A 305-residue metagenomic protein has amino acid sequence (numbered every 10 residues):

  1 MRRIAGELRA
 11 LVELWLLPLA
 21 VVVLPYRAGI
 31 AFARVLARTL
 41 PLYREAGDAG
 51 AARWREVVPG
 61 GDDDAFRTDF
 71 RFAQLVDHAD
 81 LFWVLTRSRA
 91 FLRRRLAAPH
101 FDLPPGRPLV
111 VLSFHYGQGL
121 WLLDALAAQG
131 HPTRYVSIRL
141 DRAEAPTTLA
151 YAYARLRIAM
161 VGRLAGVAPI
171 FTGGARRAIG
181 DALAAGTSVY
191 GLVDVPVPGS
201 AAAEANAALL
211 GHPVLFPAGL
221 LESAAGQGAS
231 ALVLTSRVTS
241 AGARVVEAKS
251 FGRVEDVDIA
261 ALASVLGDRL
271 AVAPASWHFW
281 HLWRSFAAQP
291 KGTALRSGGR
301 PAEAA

Functional and structural regions predicted by a protein language model:
M1-Q118, A154-M160: Membrane-anchoring hydrophobic helices of lipid-metabolizing enzymes
Y26-A28, H131, G228: Short helix-capping/linker segments at secondary-structure and domain boundaries
R38, L109-V110, G166, N206-L209 (+1 more regions): Short, contiguous strand/loop micro-motifs
Y43, H115, Y151, P213 (+1 more regions): Charged, low-complexity surface patches
A51, L123, A159, L221 (+1 more regions): Short glycine-/small-residue-rich flexible loop motifs, especially phosphate/cofactor-binding loops
R94-P99, G166-G173, G252-R253: Short acidic-hydrophobic, aromatic-tinged amphipathic segments that line or gate anion-handling sites
R107-F171, A201: Catalytic core of membrane glycerolipid acyltransferases/transacylases, capturing the structured, soluble-facing
A128, F171-A305: Non-catalytic C-terminal accessory region of glycerolipid acyltransferases and related lyso-lipid remodeling enzymes
